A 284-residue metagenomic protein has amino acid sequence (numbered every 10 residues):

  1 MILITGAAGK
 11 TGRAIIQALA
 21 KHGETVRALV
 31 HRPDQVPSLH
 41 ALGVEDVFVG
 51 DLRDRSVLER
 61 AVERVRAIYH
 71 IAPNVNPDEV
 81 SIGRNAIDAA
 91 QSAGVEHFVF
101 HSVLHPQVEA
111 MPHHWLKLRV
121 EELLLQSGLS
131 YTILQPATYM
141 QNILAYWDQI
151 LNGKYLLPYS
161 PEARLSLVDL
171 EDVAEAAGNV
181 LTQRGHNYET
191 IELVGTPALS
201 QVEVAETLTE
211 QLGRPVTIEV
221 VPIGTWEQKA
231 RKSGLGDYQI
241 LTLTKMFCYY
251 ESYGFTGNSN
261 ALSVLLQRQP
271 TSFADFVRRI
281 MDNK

Functional and structural regions predicted by a protein language model:
I2-L39, R53-S56, E63-V65, V75-D78 (+5 more regions): Oxidoreductase cofactor-interface core, primarily capturing Rossmann-like NAD(P)-dependent enzymes
L3, F48, L266: Conserved Rossmann-like nucleotide-binding pocket used by diverse enzymes that bind dinucleotide cofactors
A14, G224-K284: A hydrophobic C-terminal alpha-helical subdomain
A41-R53: Rossmann-fold cofactor-recognition segment
A67-H70, F100: Rossmann-fold scaffold of SDR-type NAD(P)-dependent oxidoreductases
I71-N85, T138, M246: N-terminal glycine-rich "phosphate-gripper" loop used for MgATP/nucleotide binding and carboxylate activation
S81, V168, L199, G257 (+1 more regions): Conserved active-site and cofactor/substrate-binding residues in soluble primary-metabolism enzymes
R84, E171-N179, A274-R278: Amphipathic alpha-helical segments that line or abut small-molecule/effector binding pockets and mediate allosteric
